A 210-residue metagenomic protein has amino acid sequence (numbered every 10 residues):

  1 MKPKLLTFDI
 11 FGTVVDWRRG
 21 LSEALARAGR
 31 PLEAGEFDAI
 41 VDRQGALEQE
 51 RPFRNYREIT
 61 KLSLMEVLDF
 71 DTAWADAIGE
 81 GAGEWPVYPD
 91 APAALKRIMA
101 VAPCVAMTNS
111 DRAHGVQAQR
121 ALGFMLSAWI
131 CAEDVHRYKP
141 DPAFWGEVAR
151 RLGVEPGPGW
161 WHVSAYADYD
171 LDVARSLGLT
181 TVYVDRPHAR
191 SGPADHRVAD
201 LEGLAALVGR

Functional and structural regions predicted by a protein language model:
M1-L6, R18, T72, P92 (+2 more regions): Asp-based, Mg2+/Mn2+-dependent phosphohydrolase catalytic module
K2-P89, A93: N-terminal helical cap/lid subdomain that shapes the substrate entry/recognition surface in HAD-like hydrolases
M99: Short glycine/Trp-rich loop-beta-loop segment that forms part of the substrate-binding cleft
